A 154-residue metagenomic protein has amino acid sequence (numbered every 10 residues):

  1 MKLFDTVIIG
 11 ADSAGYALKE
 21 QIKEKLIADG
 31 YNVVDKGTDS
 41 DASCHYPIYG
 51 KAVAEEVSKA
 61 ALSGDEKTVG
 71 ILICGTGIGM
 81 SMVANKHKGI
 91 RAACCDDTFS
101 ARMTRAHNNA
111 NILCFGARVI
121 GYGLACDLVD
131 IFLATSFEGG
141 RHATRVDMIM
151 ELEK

Functional and structural regions predicted by a protein language model:
L3, I8-A17, T98-K154: C-terminal binding/interaction regions
G10, K36, I73-C74, C95 (+1 more regions): Structural motif
A17-L26: Short, solvent-exposed amphipathic alpha-helices that sit in or adjacent to ligand/effector-binding or catalytic
L26, G30, V57, A61 (+2 more regions): Structural signal for hydrophobic packing residues in well-ordered secondary-structure cores of soluble enzyme domains
N32-S43: A short beta-strand-loop structural module common to alpha/beta enzyme folds
P47-C94: Helix-adjacent hinge/juxtasegments
